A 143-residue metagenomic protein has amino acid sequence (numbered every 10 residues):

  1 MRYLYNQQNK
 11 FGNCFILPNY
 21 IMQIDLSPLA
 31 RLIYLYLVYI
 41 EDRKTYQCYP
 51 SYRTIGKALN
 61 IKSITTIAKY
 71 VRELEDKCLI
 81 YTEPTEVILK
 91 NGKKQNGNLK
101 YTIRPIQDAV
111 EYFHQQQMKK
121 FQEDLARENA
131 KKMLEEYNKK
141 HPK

Functional and structural regions predicted by a protein language model:
M1-A58, T65, R72: Short recognition helix of helix-turn-helix/winged-helix DNA-binding domains
M1-K10, I21-Q23, A126-K143: N-terminal intrinsically disordered, low-complexity, charged/polar
N19, T85, I106, P142-K143: Generic low-complexity segments that are intrinsically disordered, proline-rich and/or Lys/Arg-biased
I64-Y137: Winged-helix/helix-turn-helix nucleic-acid-interaction surface
